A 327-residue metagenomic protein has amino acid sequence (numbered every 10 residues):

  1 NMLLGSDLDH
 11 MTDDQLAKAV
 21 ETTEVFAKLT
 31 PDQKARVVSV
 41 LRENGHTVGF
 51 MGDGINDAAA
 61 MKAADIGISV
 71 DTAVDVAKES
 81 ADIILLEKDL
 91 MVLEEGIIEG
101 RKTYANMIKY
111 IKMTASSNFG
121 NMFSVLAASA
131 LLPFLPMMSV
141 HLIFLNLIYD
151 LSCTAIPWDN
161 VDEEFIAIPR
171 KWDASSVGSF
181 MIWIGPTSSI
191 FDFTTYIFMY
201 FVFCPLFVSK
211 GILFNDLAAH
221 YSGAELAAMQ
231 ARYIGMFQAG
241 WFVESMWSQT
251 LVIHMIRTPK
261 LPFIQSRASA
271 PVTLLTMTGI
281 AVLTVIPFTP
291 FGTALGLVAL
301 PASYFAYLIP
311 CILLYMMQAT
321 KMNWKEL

Functional and structural regions predicted by a protein language model:
N1-F50, A64-L261: Membrane-embedded transport module
M61: Cytosolic ligand/metal-binding cores
N146, V208, L213-H220, Q238-L327: C-terminal transmembrane module of polytopic membrane proteins
